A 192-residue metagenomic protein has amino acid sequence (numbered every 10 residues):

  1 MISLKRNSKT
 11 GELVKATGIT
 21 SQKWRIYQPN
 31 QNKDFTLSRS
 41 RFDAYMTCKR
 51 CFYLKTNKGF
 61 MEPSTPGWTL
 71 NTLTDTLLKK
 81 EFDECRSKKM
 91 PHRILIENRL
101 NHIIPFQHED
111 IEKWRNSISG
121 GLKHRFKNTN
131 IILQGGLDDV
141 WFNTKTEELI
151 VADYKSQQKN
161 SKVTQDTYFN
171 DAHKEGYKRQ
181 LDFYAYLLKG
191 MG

Functional and structural regions predicted by a protein language model:
M1-E148: Metal-dependent nuclease catalytic cores that hydrolyze phosphodiester bonds in DNA/RNA, characterized by
N116-G192: Mg2+/Mn2+-dependent nuclease catalytic core
